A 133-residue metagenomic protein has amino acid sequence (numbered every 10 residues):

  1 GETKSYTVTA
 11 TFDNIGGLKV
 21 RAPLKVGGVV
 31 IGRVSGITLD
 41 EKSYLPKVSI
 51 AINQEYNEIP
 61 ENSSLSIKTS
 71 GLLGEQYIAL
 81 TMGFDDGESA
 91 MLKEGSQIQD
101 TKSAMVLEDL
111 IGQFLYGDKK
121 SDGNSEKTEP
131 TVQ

Functional and structural regions predicted by a protein language model:
G1-T3, K19-V20, L45-K47, K68 (+1 more regions): Extracytoplasmic/periplasmic terminal helices and flexible tails
T3-F12: Juxtamembrane extracytosolic/periplasmic "stalk" immediately C-terminal to the first targeting helix
V8, S63, Q76-I78: Extracytoplasmic/periplasmic beta-strand context in beta-sandwich domains, especially the cupredoxin/COX2 CuA-binding
T9, N57, L73: Histidine- and aromatic-rich ligand-binding microenvironments
F12, I50-I52, L80: Hydrophobic residues in beta-strands and at strand termini
D13-S49, P60, I67, E75: Short beta-strand/strand-turn micro-motif
I15, N53-E55, T101, M105: Short, surface-exposed acidic/glycine-rich loop or hinge patches that mediate macromolecular interfaces
Q54-N62: Surface-exposed connector loops and short turns at secondary-structure junctions
